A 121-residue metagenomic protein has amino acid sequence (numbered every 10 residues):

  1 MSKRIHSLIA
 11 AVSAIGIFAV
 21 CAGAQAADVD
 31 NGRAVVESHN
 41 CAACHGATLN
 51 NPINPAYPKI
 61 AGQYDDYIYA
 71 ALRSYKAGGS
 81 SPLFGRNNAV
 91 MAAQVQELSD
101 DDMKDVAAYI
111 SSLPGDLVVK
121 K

Functional and structural regions predicted by a protein language model:
S2-V12: Bacterial N-terminal signal peptides that target proteins for export
S13-A14, A24: Cleavable N-terminal signal peptides
V20-E37, N51, A56, V119-K121: Electrostatic cytochrome c docking/interface patches
V29, V35-S38, Q63, S80-N87 (+3 more regions): Short sequence/structural segments immediately N-terminal
R33, G46-S81, N88, A92-E97: Gly/Gly-Pro-rich "capping" loops immediately C-terminal to redox-active cysteine motifs in periplasmic/lumenal
H39-A47, V106, I110: The canonical Cys-X-X-Cys-His
A71, A93-V119: C-terminal capping alpha-helices of c-type cytochrome domains
